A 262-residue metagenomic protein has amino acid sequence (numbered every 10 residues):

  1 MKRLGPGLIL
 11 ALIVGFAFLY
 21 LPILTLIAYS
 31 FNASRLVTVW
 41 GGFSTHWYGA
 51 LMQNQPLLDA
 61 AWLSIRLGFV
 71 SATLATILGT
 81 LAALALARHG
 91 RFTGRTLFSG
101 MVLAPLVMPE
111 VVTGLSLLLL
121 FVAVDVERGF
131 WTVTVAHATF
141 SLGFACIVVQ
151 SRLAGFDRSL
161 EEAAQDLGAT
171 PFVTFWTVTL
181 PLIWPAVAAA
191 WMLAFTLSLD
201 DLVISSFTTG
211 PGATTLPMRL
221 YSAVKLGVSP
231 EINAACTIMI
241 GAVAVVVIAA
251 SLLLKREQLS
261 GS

Functional and structural regions predicted by a protein language model:
M1-G5, F69-V102, L119, V247-K255: Transmembrane-helix boundary motif in ABC transporter permease subunits
K2, Y48-L57, L199-A249: Interhelical loop and adjacent transmembrane-helix boundary motif in polytopic membrane transport permeases
L10-A11, F16-I23, A138, C146-Q150 (+2 more regions): Transmembrane alpha-helices
L21-Q55, S206-P211, S262: Short membrane-interfacial helix/loop motifs at transmembrane-helix boundaries
L24-R35, A186-Y221: Non-cytoplasmic
L36-G41, T45, G94, V111-S141 (+2 more regions): Membrane-interfacial helix termini and adjacent extracytoplasmic/periplasmic loops of multi-pass transporters
L58, W62, R66-L78, A82 (+6 more regions): Hydrophobic alpha-helical transmembrane segments of multipass integral membrane proteins, especially permease/channel
A61, L86, A104, S159-L167 (+1 more regions): Short hydrophobic faces within alpha-helices
